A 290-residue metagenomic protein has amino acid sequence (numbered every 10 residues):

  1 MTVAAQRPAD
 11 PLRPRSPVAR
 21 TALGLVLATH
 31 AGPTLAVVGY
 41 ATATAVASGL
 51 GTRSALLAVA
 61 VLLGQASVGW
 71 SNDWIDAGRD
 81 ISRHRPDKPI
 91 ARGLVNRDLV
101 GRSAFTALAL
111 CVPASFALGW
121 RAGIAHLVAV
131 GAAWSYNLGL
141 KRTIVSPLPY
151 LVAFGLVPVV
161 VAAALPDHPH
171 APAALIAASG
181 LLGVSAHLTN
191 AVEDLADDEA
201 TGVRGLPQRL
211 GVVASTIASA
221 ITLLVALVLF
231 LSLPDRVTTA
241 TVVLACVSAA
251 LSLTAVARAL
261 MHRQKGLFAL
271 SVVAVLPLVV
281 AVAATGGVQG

Functional and structural regions predicted by a protein language model:
M1-G290: Multi-pass alpha-helical membrane architecture of UbiA-family and related isoprenoid/lipid prenyltransferases
